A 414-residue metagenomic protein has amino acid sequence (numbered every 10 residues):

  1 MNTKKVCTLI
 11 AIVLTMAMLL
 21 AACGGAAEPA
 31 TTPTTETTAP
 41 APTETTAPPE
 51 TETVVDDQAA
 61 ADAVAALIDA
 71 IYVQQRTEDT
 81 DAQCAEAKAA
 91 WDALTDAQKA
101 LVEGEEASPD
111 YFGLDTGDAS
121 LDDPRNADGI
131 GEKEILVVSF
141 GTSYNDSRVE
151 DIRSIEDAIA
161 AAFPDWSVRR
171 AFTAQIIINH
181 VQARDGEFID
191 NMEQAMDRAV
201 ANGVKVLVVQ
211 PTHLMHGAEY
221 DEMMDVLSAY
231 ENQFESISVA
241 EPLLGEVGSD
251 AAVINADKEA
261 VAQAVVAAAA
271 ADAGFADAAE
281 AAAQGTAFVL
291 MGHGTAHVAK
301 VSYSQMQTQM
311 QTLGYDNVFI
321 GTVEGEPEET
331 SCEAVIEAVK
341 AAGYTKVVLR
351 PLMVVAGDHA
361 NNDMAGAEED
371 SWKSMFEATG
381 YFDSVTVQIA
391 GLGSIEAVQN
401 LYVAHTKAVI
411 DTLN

Functional and structural regions predicted by a protein language model:
M1-I10: Bacterial N-terminal signal peptides that target proteins for export
L19-A22: C-terminal motif of bacterial Sec signal peptides marking the signal peptidase cleavage site
G24-A27: Bacterial signal peptide processing site
T31-T53: Extracellular mucin-like PTS domains
E52-D118: Beta-rich interaction/scaffold domains
S108-V348, M353-N414: Extended amphipathic ligand-handling, pore-lining, and cofactor/metal-binding catalytic surfaces
